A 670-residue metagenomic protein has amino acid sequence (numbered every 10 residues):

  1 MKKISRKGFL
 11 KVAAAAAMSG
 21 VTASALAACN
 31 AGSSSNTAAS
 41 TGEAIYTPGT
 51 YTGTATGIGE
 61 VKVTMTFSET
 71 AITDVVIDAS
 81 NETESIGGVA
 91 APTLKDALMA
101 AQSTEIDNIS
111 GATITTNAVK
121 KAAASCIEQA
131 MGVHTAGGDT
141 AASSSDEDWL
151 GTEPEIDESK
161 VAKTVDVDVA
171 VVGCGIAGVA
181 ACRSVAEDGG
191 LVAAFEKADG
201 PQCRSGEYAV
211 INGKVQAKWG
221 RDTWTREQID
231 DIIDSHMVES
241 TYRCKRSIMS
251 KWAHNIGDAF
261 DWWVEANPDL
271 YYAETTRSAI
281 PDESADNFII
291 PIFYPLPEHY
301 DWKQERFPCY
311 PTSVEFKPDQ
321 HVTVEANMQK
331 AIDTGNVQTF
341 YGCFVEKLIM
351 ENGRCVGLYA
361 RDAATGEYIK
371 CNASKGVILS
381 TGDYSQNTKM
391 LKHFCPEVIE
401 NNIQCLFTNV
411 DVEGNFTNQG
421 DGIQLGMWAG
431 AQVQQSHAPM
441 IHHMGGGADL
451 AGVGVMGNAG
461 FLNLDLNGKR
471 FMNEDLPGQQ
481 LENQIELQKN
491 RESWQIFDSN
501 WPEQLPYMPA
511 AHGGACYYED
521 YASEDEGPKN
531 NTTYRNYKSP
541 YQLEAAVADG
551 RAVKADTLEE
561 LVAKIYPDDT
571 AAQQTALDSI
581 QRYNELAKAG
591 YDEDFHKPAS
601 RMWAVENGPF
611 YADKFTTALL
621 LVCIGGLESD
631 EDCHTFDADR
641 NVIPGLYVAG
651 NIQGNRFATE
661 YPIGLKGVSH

Functional and structural regions predicted by a protein language model:
M1-G20, S24-A27: N-terminal secretory signal peptides and thylakoid transit peptides that target proteins across membranes
G32, N36-T41, D96, N117 (+2 more regions): Extreme N-terminal leader/targeting segments of oxidoreductases
G42-D139: Active-site- and interface-proximal helix/loop "cap" or "latch" segments in soluble metabolic and energy-transducing
V169-A193: N-terminal Rossmann-like FAD-binding beta1-loop-alpha1 element of flavoenzymes
W252-E367, T388-K389, L586-N607: Conserved redox-cofactor binding core of oxidoreductases
A364-E367, C371-G446, G667-V668: Glycine-rich loop(s) and the adjacent beta-strand/alpha-helix scaffold that form part
I423, A429-K564: An anion/pyrophosphate-binding glycine-rich loop and adjacent beta-alpha core in soluble alpha-beta enzymes
A571-E660: A glycine-rich dinucleotide-binding beta-alpha-beta segment and adjacent secondary-structure elements that constitute
